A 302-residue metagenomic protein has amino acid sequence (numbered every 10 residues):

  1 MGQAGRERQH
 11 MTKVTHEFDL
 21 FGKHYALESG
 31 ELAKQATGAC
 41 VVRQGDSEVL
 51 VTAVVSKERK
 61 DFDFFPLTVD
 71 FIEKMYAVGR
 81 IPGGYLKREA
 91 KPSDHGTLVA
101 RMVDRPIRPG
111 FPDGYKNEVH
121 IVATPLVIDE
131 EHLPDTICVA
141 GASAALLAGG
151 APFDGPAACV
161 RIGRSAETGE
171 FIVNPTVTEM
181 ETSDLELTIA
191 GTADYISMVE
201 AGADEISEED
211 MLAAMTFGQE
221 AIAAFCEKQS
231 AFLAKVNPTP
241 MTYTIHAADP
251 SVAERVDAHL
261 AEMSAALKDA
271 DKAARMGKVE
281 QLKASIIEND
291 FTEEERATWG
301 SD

Functional and structural regions predicted by a protein language model:
M1-H10: Short, Lys/Arg-enriched N-terminal segments with co-localized hydrophobic residues within the first ~10-30 amino acids
H10-S56, K60-P66, M241-D302: Extended amphipathic alpha-helical scaffolds
T15-D19, A26-E28, C40-R43, L50-T52 (+6 more regions): Structured core elements
A36-H120, P125, H132, E200 (+1 more regions): Glycine-rich, flexible beta-strand/loop modules in the N-terminal catalytic cores of phosphate-handling
P82, L86-R88, L98, M102-V103 (+3 more regions): Small-residue-enriched alpha-helical segments and adjacent helix-cap loops that form tight helix-helix packing
D94, L98-M102, K116, I137 (+8 more regions): Conserved active-site and cofactor/substrate-binding residues in soluble primary-metabolism enzymes
G150-A270: Mobile "lid/hinge" segments at catalytic clefts and subdomain interfaces of large enzymes
